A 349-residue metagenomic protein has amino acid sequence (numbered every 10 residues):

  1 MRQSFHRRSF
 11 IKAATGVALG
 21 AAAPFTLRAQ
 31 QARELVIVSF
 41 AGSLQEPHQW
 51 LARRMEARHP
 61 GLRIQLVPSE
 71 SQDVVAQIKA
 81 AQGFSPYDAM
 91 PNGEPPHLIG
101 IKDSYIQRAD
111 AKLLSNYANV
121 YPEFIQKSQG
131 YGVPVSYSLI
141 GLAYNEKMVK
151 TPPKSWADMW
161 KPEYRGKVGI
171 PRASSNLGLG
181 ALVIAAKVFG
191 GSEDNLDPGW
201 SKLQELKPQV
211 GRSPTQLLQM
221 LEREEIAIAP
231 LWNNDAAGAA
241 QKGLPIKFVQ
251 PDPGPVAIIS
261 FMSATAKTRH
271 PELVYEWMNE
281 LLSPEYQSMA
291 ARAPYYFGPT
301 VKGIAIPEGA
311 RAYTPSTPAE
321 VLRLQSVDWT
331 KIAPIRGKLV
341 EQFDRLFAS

Functional and structural regions predicted by a protein language model:
M1-A18: N-terminal secretory signal peptides and thylakoid transit peptides that target proteins across membranes
Q31-H97: Early extracytoplasmic/lumenal segment of secretory-pathway proteins
A41-H48, Q72, P86-E225: Extracytoplasmic ligand-binding site segments that recognize negatively charged/polar headgroups
P96-I99, E222, A227-P245: A ligand-binding cleft/hinge motif common to bilobed small-molecule-binding domains
S138, W200-Q204, K242-A266: Periplasmic-binding protein-like
A143-M148, I184-K187, I258-H270, M278 (+1 more regions): A bilobed periplasmic-binding-protein/Venus flytrap-type ligand-binding module shared by bacterial periplasmic
T265-L324: Mature extracytoplasmic/periplasmic domains
E320-S349: Conserved C-terminal helix/tail region of periplasmic/extracytoplasmic solute-binding proteins
